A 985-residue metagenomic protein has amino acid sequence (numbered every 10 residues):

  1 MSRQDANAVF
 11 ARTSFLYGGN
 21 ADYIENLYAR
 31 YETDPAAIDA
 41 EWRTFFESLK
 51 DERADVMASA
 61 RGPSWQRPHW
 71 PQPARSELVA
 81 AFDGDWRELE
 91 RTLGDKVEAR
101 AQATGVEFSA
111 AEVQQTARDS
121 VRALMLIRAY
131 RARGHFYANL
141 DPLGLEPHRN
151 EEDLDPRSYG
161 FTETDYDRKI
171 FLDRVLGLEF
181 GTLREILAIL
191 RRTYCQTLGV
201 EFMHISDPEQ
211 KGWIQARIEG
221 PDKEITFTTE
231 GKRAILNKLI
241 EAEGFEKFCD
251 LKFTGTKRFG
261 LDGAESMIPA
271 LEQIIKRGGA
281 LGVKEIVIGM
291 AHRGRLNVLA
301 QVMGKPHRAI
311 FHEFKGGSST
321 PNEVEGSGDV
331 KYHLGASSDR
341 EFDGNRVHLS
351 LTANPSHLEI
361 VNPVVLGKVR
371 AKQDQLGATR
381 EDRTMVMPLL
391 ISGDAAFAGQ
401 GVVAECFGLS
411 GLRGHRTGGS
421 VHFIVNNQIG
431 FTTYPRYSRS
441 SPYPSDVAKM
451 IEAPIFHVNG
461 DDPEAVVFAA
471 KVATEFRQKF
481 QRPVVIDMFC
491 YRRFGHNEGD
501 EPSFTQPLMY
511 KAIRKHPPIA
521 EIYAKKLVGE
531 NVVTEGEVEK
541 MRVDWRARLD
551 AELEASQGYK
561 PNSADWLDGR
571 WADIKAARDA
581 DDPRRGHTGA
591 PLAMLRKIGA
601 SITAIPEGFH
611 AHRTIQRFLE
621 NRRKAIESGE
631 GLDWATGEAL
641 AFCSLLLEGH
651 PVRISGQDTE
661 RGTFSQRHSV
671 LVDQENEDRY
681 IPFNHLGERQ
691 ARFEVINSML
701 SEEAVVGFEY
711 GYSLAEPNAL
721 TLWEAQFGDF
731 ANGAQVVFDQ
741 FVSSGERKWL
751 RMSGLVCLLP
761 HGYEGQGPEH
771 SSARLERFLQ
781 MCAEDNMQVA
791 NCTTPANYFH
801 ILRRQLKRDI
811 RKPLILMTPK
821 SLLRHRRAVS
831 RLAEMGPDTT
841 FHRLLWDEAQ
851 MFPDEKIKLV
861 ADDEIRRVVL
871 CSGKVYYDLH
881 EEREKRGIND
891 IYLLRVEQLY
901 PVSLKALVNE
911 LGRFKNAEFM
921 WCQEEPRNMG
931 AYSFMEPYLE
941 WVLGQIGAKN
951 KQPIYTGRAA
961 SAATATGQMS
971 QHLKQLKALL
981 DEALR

Functional and structural regions predicted by a protein language model:
F10-E52, V56: Subset of Sec-pathway N-terminal targeting signals
F15-G18, Q114, R258-E265, H348-E359 (+16 more regions): Alpha-helix capping and helix-loop boundary segments enriched in small/acidic/polar residues
L49-M267, V283: Extended, charge-enriched "interface" segments that sit outside catalytic cores
R118-R128, H135-F171, E185-A188, E243 (+3 more regions): Flexible, glycine-rich loop/tail regions that form catalytic "lids" or insertion modules at the edges of active sites
K223-F245, G316-G377, E381, P682 (+1 more regions): Active-site cores of enzymes that catalyze phosphoryl transfer or operate on phosphate-rich substrates
G244, F248-R308, R617, R622-R623 (+1 more regions): Active-site pocket-lining segments that scaffold enzyme catalytic pockets across diverse folds
K284-E452, F456, F664-E716: Cofactor-binding active-site loop characterized by glycine-rich and histidine/acidic residues
G430-S441, K449-V485, F489-G495, S503: Conserved phosphate-handling catalytic cores of large alpha/beta enzymes
